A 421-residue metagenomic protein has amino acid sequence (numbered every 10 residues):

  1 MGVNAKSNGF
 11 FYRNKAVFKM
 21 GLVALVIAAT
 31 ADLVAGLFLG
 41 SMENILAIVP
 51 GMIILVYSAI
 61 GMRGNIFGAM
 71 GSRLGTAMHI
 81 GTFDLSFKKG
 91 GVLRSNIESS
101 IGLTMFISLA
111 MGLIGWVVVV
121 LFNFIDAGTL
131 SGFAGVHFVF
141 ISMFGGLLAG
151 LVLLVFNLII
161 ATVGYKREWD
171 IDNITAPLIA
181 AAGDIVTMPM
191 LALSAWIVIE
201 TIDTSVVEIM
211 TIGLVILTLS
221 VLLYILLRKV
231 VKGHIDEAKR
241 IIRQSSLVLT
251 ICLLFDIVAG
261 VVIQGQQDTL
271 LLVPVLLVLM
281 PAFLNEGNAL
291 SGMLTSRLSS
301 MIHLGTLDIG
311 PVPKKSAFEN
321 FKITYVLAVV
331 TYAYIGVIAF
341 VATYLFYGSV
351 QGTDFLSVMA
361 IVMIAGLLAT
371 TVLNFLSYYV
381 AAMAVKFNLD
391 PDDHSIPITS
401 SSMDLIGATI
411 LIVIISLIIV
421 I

Functional and structural regions predicted by a protein language model:
F10-K19, L85-G102, V136, Y165-G183 (+6 more regions): Membrane-interface segments at loop-to-transmembrane junctions
K19-F38, I251-A259: The first (N-terminal) embedded transmembrane alpha-helix
L25-V26, I53-N65, I101-M105, V139-L147 (+7 more regions): Transmembrane helix-bundle signature of multi-pass membrane transporters/permeases
L39-V56, I60, Q266-M280: Interfacial/gating helices of multi-pass transporter permease domains
G71-V120, L290-G348: Helix-loop-helix junctions within the multi-pass membrane cores of secondary transporters/permeases
V118-F144, I202-M210, V230-E237, Q266-L272 (+1 more regions): Membrane-interfacial helix-loop-helix connectors in multipass membrane proteins
V139, M143-L148, A182, T204-A259 (+1 more regions): Core mid-bundle transmembrane helix pairs that form the ion/substrate translocation pathway in diverse multi-pass
R240, Q244-P311: Transmembrane helical segments that form the transport core of multi-pass membrane transport proteins
